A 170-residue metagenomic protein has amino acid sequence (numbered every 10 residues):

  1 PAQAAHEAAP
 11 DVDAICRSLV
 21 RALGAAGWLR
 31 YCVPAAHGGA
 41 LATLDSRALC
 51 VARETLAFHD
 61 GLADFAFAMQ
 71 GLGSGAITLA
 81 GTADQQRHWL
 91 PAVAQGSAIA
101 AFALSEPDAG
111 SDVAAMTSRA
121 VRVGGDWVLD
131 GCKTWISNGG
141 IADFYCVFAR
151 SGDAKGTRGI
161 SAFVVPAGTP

Functional and structural regions predicted by a protein language model:
P1-F67, D84-H88, A92-Q95: Amphipathic, small/basic residue-rich leader segments at the start of a protein or domain
G38, L104-A109, T134-W135: Short, solvent-exposed loop/turn elements at beta->coil junctions and helix N-caps that rim active or binding pockets
A52, G75-I77, A103, F144-V147 (+1 more regions): Adenylate-forming
G61-D84, G110: N-terminal glycine-rich flavin-associated loop
G96-L104: A short, Trp-centered hydrophobic/proline-enriched beta-strand micro-motif
S111-D112, W127: Hydrophobic, small-residue-rich alpha-helical packing segments that form membrane-like cores
S118-V121: A structural signal for short hydrophobic beta-strand segments in well-ordered beta-sheet cores
D126, D130-P170: A short core secondary-structure module
